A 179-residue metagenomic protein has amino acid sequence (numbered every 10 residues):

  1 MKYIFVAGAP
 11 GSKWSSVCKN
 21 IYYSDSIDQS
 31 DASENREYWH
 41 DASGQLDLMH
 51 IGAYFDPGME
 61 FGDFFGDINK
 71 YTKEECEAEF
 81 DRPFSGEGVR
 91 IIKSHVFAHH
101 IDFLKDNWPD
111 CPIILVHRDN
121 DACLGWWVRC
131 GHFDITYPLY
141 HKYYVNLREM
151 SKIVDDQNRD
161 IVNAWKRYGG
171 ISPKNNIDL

Functional and structural regions predicted by a protein language model:
M1, G86-V89: Short, high-confidence coil segments that cap the C-terminus of an alpha-helix and link into the following beta-strand
M1-E79: PAPS-dependent sulfotransferase catalytic core
G66, S85-G86: N-terminal/domain-start segments enriched in small and hydrophobic, helix-friendly residues, covering either
F80-F84: Short boundary motifs at domain starts and secondary-structure transition points
G88-D178: PAPS-dependent sulfotransferase catalytic domain
